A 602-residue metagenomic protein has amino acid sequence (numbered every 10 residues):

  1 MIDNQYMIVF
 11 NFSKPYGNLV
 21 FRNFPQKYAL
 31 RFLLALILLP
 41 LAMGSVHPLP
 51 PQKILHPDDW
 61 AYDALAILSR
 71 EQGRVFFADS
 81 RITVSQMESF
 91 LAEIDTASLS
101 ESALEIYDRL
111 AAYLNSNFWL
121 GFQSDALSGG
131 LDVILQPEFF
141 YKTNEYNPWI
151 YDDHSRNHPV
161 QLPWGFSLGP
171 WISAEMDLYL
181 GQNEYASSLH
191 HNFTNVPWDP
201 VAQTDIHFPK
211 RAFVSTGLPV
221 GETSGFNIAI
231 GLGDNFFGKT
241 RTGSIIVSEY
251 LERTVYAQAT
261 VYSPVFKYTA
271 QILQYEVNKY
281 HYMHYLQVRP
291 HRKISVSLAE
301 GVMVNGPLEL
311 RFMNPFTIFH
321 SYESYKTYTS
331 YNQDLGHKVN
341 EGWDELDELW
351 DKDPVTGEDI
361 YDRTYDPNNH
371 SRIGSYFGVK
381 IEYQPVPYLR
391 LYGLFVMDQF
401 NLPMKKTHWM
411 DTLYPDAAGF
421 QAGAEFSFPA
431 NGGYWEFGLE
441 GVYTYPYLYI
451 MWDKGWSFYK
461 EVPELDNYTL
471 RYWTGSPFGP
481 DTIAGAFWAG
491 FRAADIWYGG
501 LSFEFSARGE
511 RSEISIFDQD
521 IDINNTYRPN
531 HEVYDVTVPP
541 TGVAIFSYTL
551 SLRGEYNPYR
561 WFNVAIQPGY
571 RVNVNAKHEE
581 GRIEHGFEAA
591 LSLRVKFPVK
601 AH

Functional and structural regions predicted by a protein language model:
M1-Y28: N-terminal secretory signal peptides that target proteins for export/translocation
R31-A42: Bacterial N-terminal signal peptides
M43-P48: Sec/Tat signal peptide C-region and signal peptidase I cleavage site
P51-D59, R70-A78, I82-Q86, F90-S295 (+4 more regions): Outer-membrane beta-barrel channel domains
N147-I150, N195-P200, R241-I245, D362-P367 (+4 more regions): Extracellular loop and loop/strand-boundary signature of outer-membrane beta-barrel proteins
Q161-G165, F213-S215, N227-A229, T254-T260 (+9 more regions): One-face residue pattern on beta-strands with alternating periodicity enriched for small/polar residues
G225, Y256-N467, P480-D481, F487 (+3 more regions): Signature for the C-terminal beta-barrel architecture of outer-membrane proteins
L286, E584-H602: Outer-membrane beta-barrel "beta-signal"
